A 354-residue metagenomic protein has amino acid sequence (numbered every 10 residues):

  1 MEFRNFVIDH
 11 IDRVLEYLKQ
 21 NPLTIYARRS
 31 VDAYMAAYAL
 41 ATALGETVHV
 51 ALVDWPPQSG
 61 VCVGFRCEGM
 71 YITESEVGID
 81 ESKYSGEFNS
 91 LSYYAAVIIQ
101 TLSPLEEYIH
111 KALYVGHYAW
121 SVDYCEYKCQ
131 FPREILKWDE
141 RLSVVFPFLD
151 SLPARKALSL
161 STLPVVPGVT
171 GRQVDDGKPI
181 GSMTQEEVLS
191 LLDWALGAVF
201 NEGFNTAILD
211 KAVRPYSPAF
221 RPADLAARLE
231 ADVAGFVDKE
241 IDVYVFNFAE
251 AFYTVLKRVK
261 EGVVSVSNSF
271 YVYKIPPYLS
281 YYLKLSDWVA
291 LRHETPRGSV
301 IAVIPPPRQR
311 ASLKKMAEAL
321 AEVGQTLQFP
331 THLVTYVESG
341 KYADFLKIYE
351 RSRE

Functional and structural regions predicted by a protein language model:
M1-E354: Replace "Mg2+/Mn2+-dependent" with "divalent metal-dependent
